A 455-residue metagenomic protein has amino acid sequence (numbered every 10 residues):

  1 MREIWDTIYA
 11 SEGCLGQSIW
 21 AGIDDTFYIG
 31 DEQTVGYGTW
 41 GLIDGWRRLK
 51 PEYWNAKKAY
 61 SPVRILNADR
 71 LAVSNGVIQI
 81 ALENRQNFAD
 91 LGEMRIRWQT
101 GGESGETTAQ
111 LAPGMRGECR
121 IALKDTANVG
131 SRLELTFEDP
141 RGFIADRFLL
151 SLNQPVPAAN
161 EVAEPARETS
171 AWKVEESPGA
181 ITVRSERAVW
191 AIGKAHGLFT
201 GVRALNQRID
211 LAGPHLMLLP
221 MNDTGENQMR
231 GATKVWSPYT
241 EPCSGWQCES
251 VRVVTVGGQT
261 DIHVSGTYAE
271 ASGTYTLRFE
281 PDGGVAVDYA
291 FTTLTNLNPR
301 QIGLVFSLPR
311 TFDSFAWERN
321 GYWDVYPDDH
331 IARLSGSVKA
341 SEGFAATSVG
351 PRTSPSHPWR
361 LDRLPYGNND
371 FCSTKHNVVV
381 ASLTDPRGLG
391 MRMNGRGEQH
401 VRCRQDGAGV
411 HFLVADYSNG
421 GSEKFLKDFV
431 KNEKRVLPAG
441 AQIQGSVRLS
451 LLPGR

Functional and structural regions predicted by a protein language model:
M1-A81, R85-G92: Extended substrate-binding grooves/exosites of carbohydrate-active enzymes
V73-N75, A112-E118, P438-Q442: Solvent-exposed, conformationally flexible loop/turn segments
R85-D90, R141, L294-N296: Short, acidic/polar linear motifs in exposed loop/turn regions
N87-E103, L304-P309: Short acidic, flexible loop segments centered on an aromatic residue
A89-E93, G130, L297-P299: Short acidic/proline- and small/hydrophobic-mixed sequence motifs that coincide with surface turns and coil-to-beta
R97-V129, F137-E138: Intrinsically disordered, low-complexity Pro/Gly/Ser/Thr-rich segments with frequent PxxP/GP/PP motifs and embedded
D125-V162: Terminal connector regions
T126, A159-R455: Beta-strand/loop-rich accessory regions of lumenal/periplasmic or secreted enzymes, predominantly carbohydrate-active
